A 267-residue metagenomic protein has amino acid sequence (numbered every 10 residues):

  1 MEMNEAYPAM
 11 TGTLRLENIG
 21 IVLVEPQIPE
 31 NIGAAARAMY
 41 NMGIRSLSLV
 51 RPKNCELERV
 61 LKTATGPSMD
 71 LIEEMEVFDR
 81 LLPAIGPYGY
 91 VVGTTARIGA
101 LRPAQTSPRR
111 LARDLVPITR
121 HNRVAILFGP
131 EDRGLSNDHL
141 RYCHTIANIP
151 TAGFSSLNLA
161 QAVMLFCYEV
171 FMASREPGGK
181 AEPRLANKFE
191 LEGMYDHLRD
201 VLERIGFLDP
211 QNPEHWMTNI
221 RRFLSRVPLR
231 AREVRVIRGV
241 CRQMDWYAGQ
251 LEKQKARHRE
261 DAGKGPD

Functional and structural regions predicted by a protein language model:
M1-D267: Post-transcriptional modification and biogenesis factors for structured RNAs of the translation apparatus
